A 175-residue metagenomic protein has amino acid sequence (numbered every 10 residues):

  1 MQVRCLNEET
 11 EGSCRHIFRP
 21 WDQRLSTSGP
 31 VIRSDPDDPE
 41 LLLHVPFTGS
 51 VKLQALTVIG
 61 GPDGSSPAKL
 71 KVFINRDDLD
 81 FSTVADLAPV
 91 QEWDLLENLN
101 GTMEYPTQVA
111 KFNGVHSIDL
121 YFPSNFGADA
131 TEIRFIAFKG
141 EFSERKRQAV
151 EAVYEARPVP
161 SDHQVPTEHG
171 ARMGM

Functional and structural regions predicted by a protein language model:
M1-E40, H44-P46, P160-M175: Disordered, acidic Ser/Thr/Pro-rich linker "stalks" and the adjacent N-terminal cap of the next globular domain
R24-P30, L56, F73-D78, V90-D94: Short low-complexity stretches enriched in small and charged residues
S28-I32, I59, L79-D80, F122-N125: Intrinsically disordered, low-complexity boundary segments flanking structured domains
E40-S50, D80, V84-A128, E132-G140 (+1 more regions): Beta-sandwich interaction modules
V51-P62, I118-L120: A short beta-strand element within beta-rich, extracytoplasmic domains of secreted/secretory-pathway proteins
Q54, A68-L70: Short beta-strand/loop motifs in extracellular/secreted proteins, especially within beta-sandwich accessory domains
D63, V72-D80, K139-S143: Short edge-strand/loop segments of extracellular domains
